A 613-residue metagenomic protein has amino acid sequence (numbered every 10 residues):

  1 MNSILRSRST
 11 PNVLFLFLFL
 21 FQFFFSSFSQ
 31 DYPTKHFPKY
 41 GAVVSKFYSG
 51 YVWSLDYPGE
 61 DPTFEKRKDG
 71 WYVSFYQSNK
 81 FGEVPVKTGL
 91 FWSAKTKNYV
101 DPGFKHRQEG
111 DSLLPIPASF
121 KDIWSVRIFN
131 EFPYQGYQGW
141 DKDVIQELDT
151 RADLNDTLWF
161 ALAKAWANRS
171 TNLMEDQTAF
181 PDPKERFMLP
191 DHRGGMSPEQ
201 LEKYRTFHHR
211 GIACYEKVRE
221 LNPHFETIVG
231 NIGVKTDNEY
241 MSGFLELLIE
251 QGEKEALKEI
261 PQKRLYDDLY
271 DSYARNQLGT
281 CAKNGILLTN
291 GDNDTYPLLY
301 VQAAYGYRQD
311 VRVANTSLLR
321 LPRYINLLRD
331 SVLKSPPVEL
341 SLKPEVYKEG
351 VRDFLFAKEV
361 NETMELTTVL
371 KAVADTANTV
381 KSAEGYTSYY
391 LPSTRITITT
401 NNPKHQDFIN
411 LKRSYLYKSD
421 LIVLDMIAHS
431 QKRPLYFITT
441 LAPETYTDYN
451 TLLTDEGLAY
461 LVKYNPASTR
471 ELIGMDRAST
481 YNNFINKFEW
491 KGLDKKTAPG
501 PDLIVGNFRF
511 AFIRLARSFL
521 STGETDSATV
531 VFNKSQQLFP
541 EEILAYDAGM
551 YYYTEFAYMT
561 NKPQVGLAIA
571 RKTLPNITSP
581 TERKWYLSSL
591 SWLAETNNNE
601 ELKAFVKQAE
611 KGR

Functional and structural regions predicted by a protein language model:
M1-F37: Bacterial Sec-dependent N-terminal signal peptides
R6-R8, D268, T289, G506-N507: Residue-level detector of secondary-structure boundary/capping sites
F19, F23-S26, N284, T295 (+1 more regions): A generic alpha-helix preference that emphasizes hydrophobic side chains
F28-K283, A303-R613: ER/secretory pathway lumenal C-terminal domains and tails of membrane proteins involved in glycoprotein biogenesis
L288-D292, T316-S317: Short His-Asn-centered micro-motif
T295-L298, P322-Y324: Extracytoplasmic/secreted cell-surface and envelope-processing proteins
